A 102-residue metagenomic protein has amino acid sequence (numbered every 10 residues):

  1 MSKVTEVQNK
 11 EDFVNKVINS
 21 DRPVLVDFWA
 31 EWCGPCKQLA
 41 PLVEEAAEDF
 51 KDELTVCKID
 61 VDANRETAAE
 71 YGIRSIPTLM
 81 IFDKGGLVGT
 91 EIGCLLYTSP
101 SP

Functional and structural regions predicted by a protein language model:
E6-R22: A short beta-strand-turn-helix
D21-W29: Short active-site neighborhood of thiol/selenol oxidoreductases, capturing the structured segment around
P23, A40-I59: Conserved helix-turn-beta segment immediately C-terminal to the redox Cys motif in thioredoxin-like folds
F28-L42: Conserved redox-active cysteine motifs that mediate thiol-disulfide chemistry, especially di-cysteine Cys-X(1-2)-Cys
C33, Y97-P102: Conserved small/polar residues in nucleotide/adenosyl-binding loops
V61-A69: Structural microenvironment flanking redox-active thiols in thiol-disulfide oxidoreductases
G72-M80: Structural micro-motif
D83-S99: Non-catalytic, surface beta->alpha helical segment in thiol-disulfide oxidoreductase systems
